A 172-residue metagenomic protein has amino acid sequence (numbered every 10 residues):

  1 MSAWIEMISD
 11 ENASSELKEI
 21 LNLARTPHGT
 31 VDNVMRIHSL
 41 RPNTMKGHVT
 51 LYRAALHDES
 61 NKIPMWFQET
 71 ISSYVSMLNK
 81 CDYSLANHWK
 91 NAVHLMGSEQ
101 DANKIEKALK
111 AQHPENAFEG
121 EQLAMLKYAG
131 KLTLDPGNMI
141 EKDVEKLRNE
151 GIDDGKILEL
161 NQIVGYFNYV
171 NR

Functional and structural regions predicted by a protein language model:
M1-R172: Hydrophobic alpha-helical segments
